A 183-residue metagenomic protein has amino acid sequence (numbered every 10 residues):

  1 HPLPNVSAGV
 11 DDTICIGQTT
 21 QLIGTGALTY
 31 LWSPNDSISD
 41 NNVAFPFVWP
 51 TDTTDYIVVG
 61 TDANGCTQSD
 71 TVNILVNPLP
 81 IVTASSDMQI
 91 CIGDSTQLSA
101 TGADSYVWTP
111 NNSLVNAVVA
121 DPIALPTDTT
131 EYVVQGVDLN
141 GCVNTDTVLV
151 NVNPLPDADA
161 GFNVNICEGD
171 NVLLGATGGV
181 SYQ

Functional and structural regions predicted by a protein language model:
H1-P2, V72-P78, V148-P154: Interdomain boundary/hinge segments at the C-termini of tandem beta-sandwich modules
L3-V10, L79-S86, L155-F162: Proline-enriched interdomain boundary motifs that mark the N-terminal boundary and often initiate the first structured
C15, A63-S69, C91, N116 (+2 more regions): Short, exposed coil/turn segments at beta-strand boundaries within extracellular/luminal domains
I16, P50-D52, I92, P126-D128 (+1 more regions): Surface-exposed loops/turns
I16-G26, I92-G102, G169-G178: A short beta-strand segment in extracellular, disulfide-stabilized domains
G26-D36, G102-P110, G178-Q183: Solvent-exposed loop segments of extracellular immunoglobulin-like
N42-I57, N116-V133, L139: Solvent-exposed segments in extracellular or luminal domains encompassing
